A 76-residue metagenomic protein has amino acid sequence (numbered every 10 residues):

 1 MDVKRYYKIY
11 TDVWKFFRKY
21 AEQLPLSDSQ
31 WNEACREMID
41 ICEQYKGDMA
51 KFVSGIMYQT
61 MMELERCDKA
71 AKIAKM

Functional and structural regions predicted by a protein language model:
M1, K75-M76: Gram-positive cell-envelope targeting signals
M1-D28: N-terminal acidic leader/helix
R5, R18, R36, K51 (+1 more regions): Arginine residue identity/basic-tract feature
I9-D12, F16, E37, I41 (+2 more regions): Charge-rich, solvent-exposed alpha-helical interaction surfaces
F17-S27, I41, Y45, C67 (+1 more regions): Secondary-structure edge/capping motif, primarily at the C-terminal ends of alpha-helices and the immediately following
D28-R36, S54-Y58: Short, charged, amphipathic alpha-helical segments
E43-K75: Short, charged early-sequence alpha-helical segments and their helix-coil boundaries
